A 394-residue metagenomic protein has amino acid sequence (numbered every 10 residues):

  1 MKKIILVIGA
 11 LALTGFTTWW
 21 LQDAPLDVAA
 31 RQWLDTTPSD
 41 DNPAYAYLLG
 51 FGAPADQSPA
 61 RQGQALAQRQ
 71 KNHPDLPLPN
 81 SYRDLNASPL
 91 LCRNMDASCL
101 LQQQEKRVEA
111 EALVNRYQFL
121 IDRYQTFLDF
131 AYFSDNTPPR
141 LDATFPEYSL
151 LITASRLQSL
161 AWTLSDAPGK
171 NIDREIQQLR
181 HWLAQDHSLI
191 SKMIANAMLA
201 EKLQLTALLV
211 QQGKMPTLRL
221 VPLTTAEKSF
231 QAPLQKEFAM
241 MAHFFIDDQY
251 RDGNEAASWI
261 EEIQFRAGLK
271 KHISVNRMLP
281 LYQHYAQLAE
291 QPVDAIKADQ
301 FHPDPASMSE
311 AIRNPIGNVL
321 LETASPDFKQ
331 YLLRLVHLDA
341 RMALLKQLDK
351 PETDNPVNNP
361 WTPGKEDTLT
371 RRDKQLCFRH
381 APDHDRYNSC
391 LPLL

Functional and structural regions predicted by a protein language model:
M1-L394: Short acidic linear motifs
